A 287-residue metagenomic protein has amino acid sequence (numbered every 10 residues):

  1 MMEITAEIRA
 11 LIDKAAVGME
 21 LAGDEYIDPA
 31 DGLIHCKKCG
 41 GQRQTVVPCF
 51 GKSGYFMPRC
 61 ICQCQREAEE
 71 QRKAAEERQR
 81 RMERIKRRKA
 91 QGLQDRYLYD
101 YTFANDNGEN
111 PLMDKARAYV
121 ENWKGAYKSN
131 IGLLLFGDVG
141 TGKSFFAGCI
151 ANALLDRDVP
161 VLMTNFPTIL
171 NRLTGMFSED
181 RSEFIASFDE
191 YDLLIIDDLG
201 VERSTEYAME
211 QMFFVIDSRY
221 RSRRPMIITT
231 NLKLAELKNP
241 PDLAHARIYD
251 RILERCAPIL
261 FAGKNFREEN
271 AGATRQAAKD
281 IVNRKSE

Functional and structural regions predicted by a protein language model:
M1-N107, E269-E287: A short, basic N-terminal segment
G92-L133: Pre-Walker A (pre-P-loop) alpha-helix and adjacent loop at the N terminus of AAA/AAA+ ATPase modules, a conserved
P111-V120, K128, A151-Y191, R203-E210: Short glycine-rich substrate-engagement loop in P-loop NTPases that contacts/grips substrate
Y127-A147: Walker A/P-loop nucleotide-binding motif
L133, L162, I195, I227 (+1 more regions): Hydrophobic/aromatic beta-strand patches that form the interior of the parallel beta-sheet core in alpha/beta enzyme
V159-P160, E190-L193, S222-I228: Loop/turn-to-beta-strand initiation segments
N171-L173, E202-E287: Replace "adjacent to P-loop NTPase cores in ATP/GTP-dependent enzymes" with "adjacent to NTP-binding cores
D198-L199: Walker B catalytic acidic pair
